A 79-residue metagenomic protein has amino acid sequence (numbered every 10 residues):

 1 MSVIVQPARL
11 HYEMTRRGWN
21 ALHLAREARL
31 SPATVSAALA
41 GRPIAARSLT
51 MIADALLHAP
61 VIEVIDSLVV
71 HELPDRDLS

Functional and structural regions predicted by a protein language model:
M1-H23, E27, D66, R76: A short, Lys/Arg-rich alpha-helix, primarily the initiator
Y12, R26, A37, M51-D54: DNA-binding alpha-helical recognition surfaces that contact promoter or target DNA
R29-I44: Recognition helix of helix-turn-helix/homeodomain-like DNA-binding domains that insert into the DNA major groove
A37, I62-S79: Short, charged recognition helix plus adjacent turn of helix-turn-helix-like nucleic-acid-binding domains
A46-V64: DNA major-groove recognition helix of helix-turn-helix/homeodomain DNA-binding modules
